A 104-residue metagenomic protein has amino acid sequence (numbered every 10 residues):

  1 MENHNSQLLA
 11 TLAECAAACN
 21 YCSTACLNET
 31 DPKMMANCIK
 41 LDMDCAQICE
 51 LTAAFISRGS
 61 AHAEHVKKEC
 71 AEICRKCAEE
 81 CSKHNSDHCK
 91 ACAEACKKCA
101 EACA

Functional and structural regions predicted by a protein language model:
M1-A104: Amphipathic alpha-helical hairpins
